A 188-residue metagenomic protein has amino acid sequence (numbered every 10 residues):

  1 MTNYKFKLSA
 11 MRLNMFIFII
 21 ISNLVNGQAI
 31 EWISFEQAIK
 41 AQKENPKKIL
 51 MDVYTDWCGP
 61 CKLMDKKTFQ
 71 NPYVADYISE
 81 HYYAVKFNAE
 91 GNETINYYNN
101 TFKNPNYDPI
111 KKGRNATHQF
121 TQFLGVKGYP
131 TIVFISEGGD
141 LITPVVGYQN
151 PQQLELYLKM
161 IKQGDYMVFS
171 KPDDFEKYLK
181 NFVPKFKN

Functional and structural regions predicted by a protein language model:
M1-A29: Bacterial Sec-dependent N-terminal signal peptides
Q28, K43, G125, S136 (+1 more regions): Non-globular targeting/processing and membrane-anchoring segments
A29-W32, N71-K112: Thiol-based oxidoreductase modules, predominantly thioredoxin-like and allied folds used for disulfide exchange
E31-K48, I78: A short beta-strand-turn-helix
N45-G59: Short active-site neighborhood of thiol/selenol oxidoreductases, capturing the structured segment around
N45-I49, E80-Y83, K127-Y129, E137-G138: Loop/turn elements at helix/coil->beta-strand transitions in domains of secreted/extracellular proteins
K62-K66: Detector for the c-type heme attachment site
K103-I110, H118-V133: Structural micro-motif
